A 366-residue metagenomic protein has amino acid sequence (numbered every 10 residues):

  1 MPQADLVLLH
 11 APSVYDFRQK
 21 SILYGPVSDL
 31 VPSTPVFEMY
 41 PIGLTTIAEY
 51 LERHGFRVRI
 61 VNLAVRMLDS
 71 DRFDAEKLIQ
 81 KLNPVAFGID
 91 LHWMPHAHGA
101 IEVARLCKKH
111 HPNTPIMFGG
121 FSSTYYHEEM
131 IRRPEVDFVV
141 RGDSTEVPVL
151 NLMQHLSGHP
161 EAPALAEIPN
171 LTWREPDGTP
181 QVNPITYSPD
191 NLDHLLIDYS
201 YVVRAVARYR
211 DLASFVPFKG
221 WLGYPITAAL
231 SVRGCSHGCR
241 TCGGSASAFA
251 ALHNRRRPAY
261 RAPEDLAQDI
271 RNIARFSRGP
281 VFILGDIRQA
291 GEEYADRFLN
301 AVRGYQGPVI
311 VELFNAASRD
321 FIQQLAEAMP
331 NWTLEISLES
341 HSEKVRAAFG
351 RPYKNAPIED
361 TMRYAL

Functional and structural regions predicted by a protein language model:
P2, R18-S21, R174-S231: N-terminal [4Fe-4S]-dependent radical SAM core
A4-V36: Short glycine-rich His-centered loop
L6-L9, A259-L366: Conserved SAM/AdoMet-binding glycine-rich loop
L23-P26, L44-E49: Short amphipathic alpha-helix
V36-T46, D265: Conserved alpha-helical elements of sugar-nucleotide-dependent glycosyltransferases
G43, Y50-N191: Glycine-rich beta-alpha loop elements in corrinoid/cobalamin-binding modules across cobalamin-dependent enzymes
G120, G234, I336: Active-site glycine-centered loops adjacent to acidic/histidine catalytic or metal-binding residues that shape
P217-A262: Canonical Radical SAM [4Fe-4S] cluster-binding loop centered on the CxxxCxxC motif and its immediate flanking residues
